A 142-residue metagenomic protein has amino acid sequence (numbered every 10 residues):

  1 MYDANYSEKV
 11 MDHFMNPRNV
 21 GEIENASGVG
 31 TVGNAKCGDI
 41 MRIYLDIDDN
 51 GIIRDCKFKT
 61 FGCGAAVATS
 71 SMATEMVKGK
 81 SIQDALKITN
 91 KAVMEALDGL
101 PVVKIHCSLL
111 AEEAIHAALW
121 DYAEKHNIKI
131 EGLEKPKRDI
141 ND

Functional and structural regions predicted by a protein language model:
M1-N25, V29-G30, D48, K80-D84 (+1 more regions): C-terminal binding/interaction regions
V20-I53, K57: Structured beta-strand/loop patches that form or line metal/cofactor-binding pockets in enzymes
C37, T60-A68, C107: Short, thiol/selenol-centered motifs that function as redox-active sites or metal-ligating centers
G51-F61, E95-D98: Immediate flanking context of iron-sulfur cluster ligation sites
C56, E75, Q83-D84: Short, flexible active-site loop motifs that bind/organize anionic cofactors or intermediates
A65-K80: Alpha-helical support elements that line or immediately flank enzyme active sites and cofactor-binding pockets
